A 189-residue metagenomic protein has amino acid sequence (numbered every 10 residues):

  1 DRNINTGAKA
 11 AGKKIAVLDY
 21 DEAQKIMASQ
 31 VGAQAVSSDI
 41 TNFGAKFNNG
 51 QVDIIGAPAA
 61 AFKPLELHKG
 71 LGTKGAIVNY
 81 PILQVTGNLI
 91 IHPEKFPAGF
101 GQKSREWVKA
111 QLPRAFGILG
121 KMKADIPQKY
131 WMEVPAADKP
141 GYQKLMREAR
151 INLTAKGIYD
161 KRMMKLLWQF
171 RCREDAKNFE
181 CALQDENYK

Functional and structural regions predicted by a protein language model:
D1-I4, Q84-K103: A bilobed periplasmic-binding-protein/Venus flytrap-type ligand-binding module shared by bacterial periplasmic
D1-N49: Bilobed "Venus flytrap"/periplasmic-binding protein-like clamshell domains and structurally analogous long
N3-I4, E22-K25, A60-P64, K95-F96: Solvent-exposed loop/turn segments at secondary-structure junctions within structured extracellular/periplasmic domains
A11-K14, D19, G32, G50-G56 (+1 more regions): Alpha-helical hinge/cap motifs
T41, P81-L83: Short peripheral tails and domain-boundary helices/loops at the edges of structured domains
G44-N49, I54-K74, N79: A ligand-binding cleft/hinge motif common to bilobed small-molecule-binding domains
L67-G70, V78, P93-M122: Charged, amphipathic alpha-helical linkers/stalks
K109-K189: An extracytoplasmic/periplasmic, membrane-proximal ligand-sensing/linker region
